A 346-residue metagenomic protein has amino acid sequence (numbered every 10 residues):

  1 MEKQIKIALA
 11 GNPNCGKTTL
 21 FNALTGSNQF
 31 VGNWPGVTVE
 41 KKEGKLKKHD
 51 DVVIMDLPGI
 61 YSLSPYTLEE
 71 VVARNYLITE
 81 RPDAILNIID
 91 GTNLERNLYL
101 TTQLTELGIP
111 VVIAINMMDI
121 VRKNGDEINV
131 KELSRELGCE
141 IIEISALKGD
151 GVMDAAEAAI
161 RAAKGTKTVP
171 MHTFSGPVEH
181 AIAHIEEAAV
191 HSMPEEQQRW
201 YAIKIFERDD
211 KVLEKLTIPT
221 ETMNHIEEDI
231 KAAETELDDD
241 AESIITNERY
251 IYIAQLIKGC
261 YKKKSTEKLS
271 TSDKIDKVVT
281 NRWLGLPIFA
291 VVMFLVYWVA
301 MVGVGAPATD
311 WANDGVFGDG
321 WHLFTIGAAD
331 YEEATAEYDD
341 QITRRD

Functional and structural regions predicted by a protein language model:
M1-Y66, T79-E80: Conserved G1/Walker A P-loop phosphate-binding module
S27, G36, G59-I60, G91-E95 (+2 more regions): Conserved nucleotide-binding/hydrolysis micro-motifs of P-loop NTPases
L46-H49, V72-I141: Conserved C-terminal guanine-recognition region of P-loop GTPase G domains, centered on the G4
A73, Y261-V278: Cytosolic juxtamembrane amphipathic/interface segments immediately preceding and feeding into a transmembrane helix
V112, R122-S265, T335-Y338: Alpha-helical transmembrane helix bundles of large polytopic membrane transport and channel proteins
E267, V279-F289: Membrane-interface helix starts
I288-V299: Hydrophobic core segments of alpha-helical transmembrane domains in multi-pass membrane transport and ion-translocation
V299-D346: Interfacial/capping segments of alpha-helical transmembrane domains
